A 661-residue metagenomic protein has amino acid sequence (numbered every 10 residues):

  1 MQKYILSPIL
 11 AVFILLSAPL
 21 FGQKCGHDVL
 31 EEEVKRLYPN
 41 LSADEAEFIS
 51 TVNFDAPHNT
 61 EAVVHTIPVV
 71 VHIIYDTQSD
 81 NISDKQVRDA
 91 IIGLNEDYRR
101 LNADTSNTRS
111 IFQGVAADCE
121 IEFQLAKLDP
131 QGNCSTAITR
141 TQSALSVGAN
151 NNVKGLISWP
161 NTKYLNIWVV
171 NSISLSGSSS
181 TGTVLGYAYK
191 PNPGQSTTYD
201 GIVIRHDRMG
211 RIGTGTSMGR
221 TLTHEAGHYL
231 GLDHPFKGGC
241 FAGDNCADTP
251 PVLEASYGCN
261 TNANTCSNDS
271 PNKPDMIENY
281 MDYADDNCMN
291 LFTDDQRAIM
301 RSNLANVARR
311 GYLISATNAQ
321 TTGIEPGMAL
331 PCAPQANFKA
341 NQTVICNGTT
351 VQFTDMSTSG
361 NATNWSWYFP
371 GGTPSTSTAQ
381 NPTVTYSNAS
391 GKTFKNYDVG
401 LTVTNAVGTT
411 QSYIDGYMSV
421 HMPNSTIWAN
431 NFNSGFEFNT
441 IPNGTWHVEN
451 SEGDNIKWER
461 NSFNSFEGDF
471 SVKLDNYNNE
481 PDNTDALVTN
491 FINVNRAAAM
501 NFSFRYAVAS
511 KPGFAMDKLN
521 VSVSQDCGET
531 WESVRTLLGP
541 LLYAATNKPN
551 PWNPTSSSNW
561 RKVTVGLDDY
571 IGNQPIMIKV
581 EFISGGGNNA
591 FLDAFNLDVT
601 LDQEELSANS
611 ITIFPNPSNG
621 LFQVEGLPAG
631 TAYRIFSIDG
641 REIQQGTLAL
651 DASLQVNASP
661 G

Functional and structural regions predicted by a protein language model:
L6, N364-S366, E605-G661: C-terminal outer-membrane/trafficking sorting elements
E61-V63, V69-S79, D84-L128, R140-N337: Extracellular (secreted or membrane-anchored) zinc-dependent metallopeptidases, primarily metzincins but also closely
T321-N341, H421-N431, G435, E480-D482 (+2 more regions): Residue-level detector of functionally pivotal "anchor" positions at catalytic/ligand-binding pockets or at interdomain
A362-Y386: Surface-exposed, flexible coil segments in extracellular/virion-facing regions
Q380-Y397, A652-N657: Solvent-exposed segments in extracellular or luminal domains encompassing
S425-T484, T536-S556, W560-R561: Extracellular glycan-recognition surfaces and repeat-rich motifs
E480-A486, G513-M516, E581-T600: Extracellular carbohydrate recognition
K548-L597: Terminal, low-complexity interaction segments
